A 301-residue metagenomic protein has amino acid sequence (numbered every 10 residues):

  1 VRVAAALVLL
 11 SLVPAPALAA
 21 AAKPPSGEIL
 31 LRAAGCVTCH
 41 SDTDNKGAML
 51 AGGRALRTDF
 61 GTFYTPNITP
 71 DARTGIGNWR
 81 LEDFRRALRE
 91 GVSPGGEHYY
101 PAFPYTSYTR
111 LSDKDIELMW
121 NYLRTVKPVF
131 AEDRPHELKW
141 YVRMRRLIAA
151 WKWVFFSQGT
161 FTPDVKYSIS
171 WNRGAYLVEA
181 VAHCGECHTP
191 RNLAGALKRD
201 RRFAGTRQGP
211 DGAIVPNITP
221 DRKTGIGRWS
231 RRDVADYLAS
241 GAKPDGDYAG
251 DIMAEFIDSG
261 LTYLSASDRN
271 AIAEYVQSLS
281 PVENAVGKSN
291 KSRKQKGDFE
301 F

Functional and structural regions predicted by a protein language model:
V1-K23, F60-P66, A87, G91-G96 (+3 more regions): Post-cleavage N-terminal segment of exported redox proteins
A22-R57, A150-V154, T162-N192, L197-R207 (+2 more regions): Sequence/structural segment immediately N-terminal to covalent heme-attachment motifs in c-type and related
I29-S41, P66-N67, E82-R89, P101 (+5 more regions): C-type cytochrome heme c attachment motif
T43-K46, G91, G95, A194 (+2 more regions): A short secondary-structure junction motif
A55-R86, T106-I116, R201-P244, E255-N270 (+1 more regions): Electron-transfer interface patches adjacent to heme c in soluble/periplasmic c-type cytochromes and di-/multiheme
G95-E97, G225-R228, A242-G250, E283: Substrate-binding/catalytic groove segments of enzymes that remodel or degrade extracellular structural polymers
Y99-Y105, I252-M253: Short, conserved phosphate-binding/catalytic loop or strand-edge motifs used in phosphoryl-/nucleotidyl-transfer
